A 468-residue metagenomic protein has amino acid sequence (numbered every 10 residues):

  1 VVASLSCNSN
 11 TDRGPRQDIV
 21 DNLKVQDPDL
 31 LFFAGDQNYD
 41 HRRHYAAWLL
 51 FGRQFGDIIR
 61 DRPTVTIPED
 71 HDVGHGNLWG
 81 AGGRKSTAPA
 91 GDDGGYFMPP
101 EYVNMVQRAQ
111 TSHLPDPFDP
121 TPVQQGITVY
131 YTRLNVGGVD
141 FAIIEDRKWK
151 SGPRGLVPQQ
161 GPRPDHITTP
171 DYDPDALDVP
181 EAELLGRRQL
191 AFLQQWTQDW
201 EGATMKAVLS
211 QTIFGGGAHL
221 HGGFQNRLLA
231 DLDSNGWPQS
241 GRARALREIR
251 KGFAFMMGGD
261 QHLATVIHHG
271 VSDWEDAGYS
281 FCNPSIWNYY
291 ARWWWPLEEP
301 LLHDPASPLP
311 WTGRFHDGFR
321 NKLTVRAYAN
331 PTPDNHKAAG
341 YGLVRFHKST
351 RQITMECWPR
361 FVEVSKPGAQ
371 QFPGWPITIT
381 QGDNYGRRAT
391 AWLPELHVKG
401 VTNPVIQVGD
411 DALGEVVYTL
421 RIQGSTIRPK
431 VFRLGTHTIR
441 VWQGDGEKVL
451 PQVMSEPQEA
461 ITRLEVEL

Functional and structural regions predicted by a protein language model:
V1-E467: Long, structured stretches of catalytic cores involved in phosphate-ester chemistry, encompassing
